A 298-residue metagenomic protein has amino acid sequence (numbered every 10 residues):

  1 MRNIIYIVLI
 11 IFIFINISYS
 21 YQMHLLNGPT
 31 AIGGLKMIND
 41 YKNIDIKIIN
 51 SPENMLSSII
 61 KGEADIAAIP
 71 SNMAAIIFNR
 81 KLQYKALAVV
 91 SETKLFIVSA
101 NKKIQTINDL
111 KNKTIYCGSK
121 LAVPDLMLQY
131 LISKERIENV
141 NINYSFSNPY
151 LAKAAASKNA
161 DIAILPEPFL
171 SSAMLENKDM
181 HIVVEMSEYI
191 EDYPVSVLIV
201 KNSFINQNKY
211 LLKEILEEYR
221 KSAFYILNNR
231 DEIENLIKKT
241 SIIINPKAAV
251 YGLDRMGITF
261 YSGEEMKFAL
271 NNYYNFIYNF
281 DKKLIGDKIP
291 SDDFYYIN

Functional and structural regions predicted by a protein language model:
M1-I5: Positively charged n-region of N-terminal signal peptides that target proteins for export
Y6-I15: Bacterial N-terminal signal peptides
Y21-I137, I142-N143, D161, E167 (+2 more regions): Short, glycine-/small- and polar/acidic-enriched structural segments that line small-molecule recognition paths
G28, E53, A68, G118-V123 (+5 more regions): Soluble non-cytosolic domains of exported or imported proteins
N72-M73, V140, S147-K238: Pocket-lining segment of extracytoplasmic ligand-binding domains
I137-I142, S241-G252, L284-S291: Short, surface-exposed acidic
N206-F280: Secondary-structure end/capping motifs
N271, N275-N298: Conserved C-terminal helix/tail region of periplasmic/extracytoplasmic solute-binding proteins
